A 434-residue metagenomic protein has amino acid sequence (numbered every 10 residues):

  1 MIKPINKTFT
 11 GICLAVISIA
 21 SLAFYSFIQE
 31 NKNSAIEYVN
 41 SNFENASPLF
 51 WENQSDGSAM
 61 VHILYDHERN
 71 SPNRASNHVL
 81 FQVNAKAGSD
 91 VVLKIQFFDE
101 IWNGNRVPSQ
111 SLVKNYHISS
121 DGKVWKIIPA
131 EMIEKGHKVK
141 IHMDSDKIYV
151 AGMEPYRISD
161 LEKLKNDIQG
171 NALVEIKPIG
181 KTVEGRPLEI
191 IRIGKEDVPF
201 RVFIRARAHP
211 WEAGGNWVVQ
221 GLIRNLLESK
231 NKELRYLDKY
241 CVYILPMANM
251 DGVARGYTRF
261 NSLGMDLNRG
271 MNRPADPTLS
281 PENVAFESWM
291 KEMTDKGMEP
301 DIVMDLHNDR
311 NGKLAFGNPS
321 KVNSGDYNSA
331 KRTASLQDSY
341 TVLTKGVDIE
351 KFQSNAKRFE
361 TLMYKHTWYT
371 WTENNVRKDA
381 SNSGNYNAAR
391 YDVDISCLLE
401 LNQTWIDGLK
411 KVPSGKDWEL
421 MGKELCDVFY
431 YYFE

Functional and structural regions predicted by a protein language model:
K3-I12: N-terminal Sec-pathway targeting helices
I12-A35: Bacterial Sec-dependent signal peptides at the C-terminal "C-region" and cleavage site
F27-D144, I148: Extreme N-terminal flexible tails
A85, R192-K195: Short, low-complexity Ser/Thr-rich regulatory SLiMs
P129-A172, K177-G180: Extended acidic/polar, glycine-enriched regions that form or flank non-catalytic beta-rich accessory modules
E175-E189, D197-A380, A388-A389, S396-E400 (+1 more regions): Active-site/substrate-binding loop(s) of hydrolase catalytic cores
I406-E434: His/Asp/Glu-rich mid-to-C-terminal helical/loop segments that flank catalytic regions of hydrolases
